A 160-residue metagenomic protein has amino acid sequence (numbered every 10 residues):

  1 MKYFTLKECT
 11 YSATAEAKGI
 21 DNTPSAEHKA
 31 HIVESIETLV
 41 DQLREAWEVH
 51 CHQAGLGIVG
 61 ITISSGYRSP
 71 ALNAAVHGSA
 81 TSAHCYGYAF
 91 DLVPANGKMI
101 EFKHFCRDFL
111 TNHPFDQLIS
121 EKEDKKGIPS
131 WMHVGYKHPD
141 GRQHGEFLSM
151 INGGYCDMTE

Functional and structural regions predicted by a protein language model:
M1-L56, H144, M150-E160: Extracytoplasmic cell-surface/polysaccharide-interacting catalytic and binding patches
L43-R44, S69, L92: Cysteine-centered nucleophilic/redox motifs
C51-S65, D116-E121: Surface-exposed patches in mature extracellular/periplasmic domains of secreted proteins
L56-I58, C85-A89: Short connector loops at helix/strand junctions that flank enzyme active sites, especially segments positioning acidic
T62-S64, A89-V93, H133-G135: Structural recognition of the beta-strand scaffold that forms the well-ordered cores of secreted hydrolase catalytic
R68-L72, G97-M99: Short, charged/polar surface micro-motifs in flexible loops or helix N-caps
A71-G87: Charged, often glycine-rich, active-site loop that binds/positions anionic groups
P94-E160: Catalytic cores and adjacent binding grooves of peptidoglycan-active enzymes
